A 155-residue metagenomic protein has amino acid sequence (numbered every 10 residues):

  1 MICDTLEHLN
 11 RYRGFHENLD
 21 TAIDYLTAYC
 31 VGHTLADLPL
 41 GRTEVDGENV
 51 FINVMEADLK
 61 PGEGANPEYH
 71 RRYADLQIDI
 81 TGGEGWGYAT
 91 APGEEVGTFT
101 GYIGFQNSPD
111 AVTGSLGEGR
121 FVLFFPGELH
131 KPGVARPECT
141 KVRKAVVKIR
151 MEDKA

Functional and structural regions predicted by a protein language model:
M1-V54, P61, N66: A short, N-terminal "cap"/entry segment at the start of jelly-roll beta-barrel domains of the cupin/DSBH fold
G47, E63-D75, T90-G97, P109 (+1 more regions): A short beta-loop-beta micro-motif enriched in histidine and acidic residues
I52-H70, I80-G93: Conserved short histidine dyad/triad with adjacent acidic residue
R71-G85, A91-P92, T98-F105, K148-I149: Short, conserved beta-strand element in jelly-roll/cupin
L76, F121-F124, C139-A155: A short hydrophobic beta-strand segment most commonly corresponding to one strand of the jelly-roll/cupin
P92-E94, H130, C139: Short, surface-exposed beta-strand-loop junctions and turns on beta-sheet-rich folds
S115-V134: Conserved metal-binding segment of the jelly-roll/cupin
